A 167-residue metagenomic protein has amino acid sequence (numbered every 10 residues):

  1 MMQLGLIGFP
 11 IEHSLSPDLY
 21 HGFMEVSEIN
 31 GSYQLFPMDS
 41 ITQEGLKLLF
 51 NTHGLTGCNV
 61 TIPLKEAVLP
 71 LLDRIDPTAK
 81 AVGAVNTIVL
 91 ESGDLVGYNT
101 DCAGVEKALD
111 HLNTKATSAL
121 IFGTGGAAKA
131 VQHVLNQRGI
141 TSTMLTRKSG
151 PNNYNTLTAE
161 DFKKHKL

Functional and structural regions predicted by a protein language model:
M1, L55, K115-S118, G139 (+1 more regions): A general structural motif
M2-L112: Phosphate/diphosphate ligand-binding glycine-rich loop within oxidoreductases
G8, G97-C102, L109-R138, T146: Glycine-rich adenosine-cofactor-binding loop
E12-H13, A128, G150: Alpha-helix N-cap/loop-to-helix initiation residues
G31-Y33, A119, S142-T143: Hydrophobic anchor at the start of a short beta-strand that flanks the dinucleotide cofactor-binding loop
F36-M38, L145-R147, A159: Conserved beta-strand termini and adjacent loop/short-helix elements that scaffold enzyme active sites in alpha/beta
Q137-N155: NAD(P)-binding Rossmann-fold cofactor-contacting core
N152-L167: Rossmann-like adenosine-cofactor binding region
